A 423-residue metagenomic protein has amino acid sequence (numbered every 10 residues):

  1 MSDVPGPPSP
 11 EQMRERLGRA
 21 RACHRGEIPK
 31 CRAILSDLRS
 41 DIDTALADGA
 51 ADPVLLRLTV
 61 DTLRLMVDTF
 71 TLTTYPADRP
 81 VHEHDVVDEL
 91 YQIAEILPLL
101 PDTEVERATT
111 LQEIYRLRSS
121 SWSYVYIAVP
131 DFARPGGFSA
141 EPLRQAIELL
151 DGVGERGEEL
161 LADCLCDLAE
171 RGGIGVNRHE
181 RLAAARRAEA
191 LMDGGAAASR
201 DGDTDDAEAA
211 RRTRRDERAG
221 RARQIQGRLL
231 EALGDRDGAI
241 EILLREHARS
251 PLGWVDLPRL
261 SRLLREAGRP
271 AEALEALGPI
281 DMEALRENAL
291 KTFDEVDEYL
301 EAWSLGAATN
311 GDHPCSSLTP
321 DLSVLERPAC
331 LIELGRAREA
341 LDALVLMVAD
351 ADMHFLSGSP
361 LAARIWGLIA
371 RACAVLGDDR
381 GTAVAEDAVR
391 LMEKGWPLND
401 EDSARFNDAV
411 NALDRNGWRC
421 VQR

Functional and structural regions predicted by a protein language model:
G6, G49-P53, L100-P101, V105 (+8 more regions): Short coil/turn linkers that connect adjacent helices within long alpha-helical scaffolds, especially alpha-solenoid
E11-R14, G18, L58-D61, L65 (+13 more regions): "A position-specific structural signal for the A-helix of alpha-solenoid helical repeats
Q12, D52-T59, V86, E104-R107 (+13 more regions): Residues that mark the junctions of alpha-helical repeat units in TPR/alpha-solenoid scaffolds
I28-C31, E83, G136, L143 (+5 more regions): TPR-repeat structural position
C31-I34, V86, S139, R181 (+4 more regions): Single-residue signature of alpha-solenoid repeat helices
R39-D43, Y91-P98, D102, R144-G152 (+7 more regions): Amphipathic alpha-helical segments of tetratricopeptide repeats
